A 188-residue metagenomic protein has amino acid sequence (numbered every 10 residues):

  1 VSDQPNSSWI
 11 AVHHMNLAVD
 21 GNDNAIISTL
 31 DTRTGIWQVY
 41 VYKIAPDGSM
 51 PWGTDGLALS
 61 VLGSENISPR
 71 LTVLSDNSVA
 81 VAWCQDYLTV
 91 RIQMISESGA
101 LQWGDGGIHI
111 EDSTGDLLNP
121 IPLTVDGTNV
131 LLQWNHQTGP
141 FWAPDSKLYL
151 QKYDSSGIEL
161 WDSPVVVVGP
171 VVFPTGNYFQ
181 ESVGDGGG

Functional and structural regions predicted by a protein language model:
V1-G188: Extracellular, repeat-based ectodomains that mediate carbohydrate processing or recognition
